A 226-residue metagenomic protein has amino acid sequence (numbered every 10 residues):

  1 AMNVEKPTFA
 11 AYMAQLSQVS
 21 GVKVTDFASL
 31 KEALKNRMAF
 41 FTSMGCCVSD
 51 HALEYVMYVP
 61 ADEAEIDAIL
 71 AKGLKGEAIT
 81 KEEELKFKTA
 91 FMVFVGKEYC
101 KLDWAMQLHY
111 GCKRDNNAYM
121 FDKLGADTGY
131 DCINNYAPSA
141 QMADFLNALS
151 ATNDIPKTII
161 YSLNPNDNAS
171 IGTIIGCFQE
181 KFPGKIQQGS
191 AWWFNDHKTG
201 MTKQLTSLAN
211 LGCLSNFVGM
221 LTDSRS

Functional and structural regions predicted by a protein language model:
A1, T25, G184-N195, G219-T222: A generic structural motif
A1-M2, A52-V56, G111-D115, L163-P165 (+2 more regions): Active-site beta-loop-alpha junctions enriched in small/polar residues
V4-K6, Y12: A conserved mid-domain beta-alpha-beta active-site/ligand-binding segment of alpha/beta enzyme cores
A11-K157, N166-G184, K203-G219: Histidine/acidic residue-rich metal-binding segments in metalloenzymes
I155-Y161, W192-D196, T202, F217-S226: TerminUS-proximal long segments
